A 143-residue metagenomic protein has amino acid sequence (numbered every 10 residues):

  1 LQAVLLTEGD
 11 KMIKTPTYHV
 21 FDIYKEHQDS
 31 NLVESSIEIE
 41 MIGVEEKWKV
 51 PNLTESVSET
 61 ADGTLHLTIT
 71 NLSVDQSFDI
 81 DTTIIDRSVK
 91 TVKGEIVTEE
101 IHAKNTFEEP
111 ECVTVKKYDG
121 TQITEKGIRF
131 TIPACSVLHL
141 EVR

Functional and structural regions predicted by a protein language model:
L1-E55: Aromatic/acidic polysaccharide-binding cleft in carbohydrate-active enzymes
L1-V4, V74-S77, I101-K104: Flexible loop/turn segments at secondary-structure boundaries
E8, Y24, T70, V97-E100 (+1 more regions): Structured loops at beta-to-helix junctions and adjacent beta-edge loops in soluble globular domains
D29-N31, D75-S77, R143: Short amphipathic alpha-helical segments with coiled-coil-like heptad repeat character
S35-E40, A61-G63, Q76, T121-I128: Ser/Thr- and Asn-enriched, surface-exposed coil loops between beta-strands
K49-S88, G94, S136-H139: Carbohydrate-binding surface patches
R87-I128, I132: Acidic, Ser/Thr/Pro-rich beta/coil linker or hinge segments at domain junctions
R129-R143: Beta-strand-rich recognition/accessory modules
